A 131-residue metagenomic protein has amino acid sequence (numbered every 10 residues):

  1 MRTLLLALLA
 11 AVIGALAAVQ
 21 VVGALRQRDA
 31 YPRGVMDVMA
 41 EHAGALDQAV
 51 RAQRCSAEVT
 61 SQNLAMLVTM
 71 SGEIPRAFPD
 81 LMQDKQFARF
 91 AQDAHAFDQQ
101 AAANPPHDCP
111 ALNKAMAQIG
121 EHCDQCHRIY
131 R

Functional and structural regions predicted by a protein language model:
M1-R2, R131: Absolute protein N-terminus
T3-Q20: Hydrophobic membrane-insertion alpha-helices, especially the h-region of bacterial N-terminal signal peptides
A18-Q118: Extracytoplasmic c-type cytochrome modules immediately beyond a signal peptide or single-pass transmembrane anchor
I119-Y130: The canonical Cys-X-X-Cys-His
